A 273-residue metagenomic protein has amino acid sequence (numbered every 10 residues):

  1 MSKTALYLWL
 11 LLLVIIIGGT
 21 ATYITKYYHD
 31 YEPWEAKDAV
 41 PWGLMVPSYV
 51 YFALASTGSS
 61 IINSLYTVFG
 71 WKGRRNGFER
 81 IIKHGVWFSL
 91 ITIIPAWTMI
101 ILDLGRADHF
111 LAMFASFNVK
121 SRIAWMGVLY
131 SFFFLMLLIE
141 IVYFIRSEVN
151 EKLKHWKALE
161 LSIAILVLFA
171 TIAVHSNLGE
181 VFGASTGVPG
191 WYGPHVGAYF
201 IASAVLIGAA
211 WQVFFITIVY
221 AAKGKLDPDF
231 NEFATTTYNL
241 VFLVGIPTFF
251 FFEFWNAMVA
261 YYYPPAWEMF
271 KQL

Functional and structural regions predicted by a protein language model:
M1-L65: N-terminal signal-anchor module of multipass membrane proteins
S2, L6, L12-I16, W71-K72 (+5 more regions): Long, contiguous internal "core" modules enriched in hydrophobic/ aromatic residues
L11-Y31, W97-L104, I172-V181: Alpha-helical transmembrane segments of multi-pass membrane proteins
T22-Y23, N63, T67, W97-I100 (+4 more regions): Short hydrophobic alpha-helical membrane-anchoring segments
Y28, W42-G43, F88, V188 (+2 more regions): Hydrophobic alpha-helical segments, principally membrane-spanning helices and signal/leader peptides
Y28-P33, A107-L111, Y261-M269: Peri-membrane helix termini and adjoining interfacial loops of integral membrane proteins
P33-V40, R106, G190, L226-F230: Juxtamembrane loop-helix boundary motifs flanking transmembrane segments in multi-pass membrane proteins
W42-L111, I123-L129: Membrane helical hairpin/interfacial module
